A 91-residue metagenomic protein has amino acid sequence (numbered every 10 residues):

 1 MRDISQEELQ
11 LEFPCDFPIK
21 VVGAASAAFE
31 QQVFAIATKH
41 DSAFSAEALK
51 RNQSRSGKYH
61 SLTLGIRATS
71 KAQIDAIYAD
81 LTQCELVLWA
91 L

Functional and structural regions predicted by a protein language model:
M1-S61, R67-L91: Long, contiguous binding/interaction regions
